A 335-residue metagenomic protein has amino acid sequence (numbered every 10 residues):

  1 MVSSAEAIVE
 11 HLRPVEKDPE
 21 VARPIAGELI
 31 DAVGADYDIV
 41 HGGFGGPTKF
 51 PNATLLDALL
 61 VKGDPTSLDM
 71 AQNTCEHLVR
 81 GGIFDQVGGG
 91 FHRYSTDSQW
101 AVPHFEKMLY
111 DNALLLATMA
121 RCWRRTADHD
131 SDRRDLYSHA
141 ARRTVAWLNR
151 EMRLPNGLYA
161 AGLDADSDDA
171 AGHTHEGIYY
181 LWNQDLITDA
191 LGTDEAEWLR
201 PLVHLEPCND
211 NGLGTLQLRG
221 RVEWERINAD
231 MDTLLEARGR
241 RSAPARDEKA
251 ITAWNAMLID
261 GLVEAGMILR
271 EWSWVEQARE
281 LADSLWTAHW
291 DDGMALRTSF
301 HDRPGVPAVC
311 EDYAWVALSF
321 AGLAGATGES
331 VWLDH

Functional and structural regions predicted by a protein language model:
M1-I268, S299: Replace the tail clause
A253-A256, G261-L333: Long, K/E/R/D-enriched contiguous segments that form extended
